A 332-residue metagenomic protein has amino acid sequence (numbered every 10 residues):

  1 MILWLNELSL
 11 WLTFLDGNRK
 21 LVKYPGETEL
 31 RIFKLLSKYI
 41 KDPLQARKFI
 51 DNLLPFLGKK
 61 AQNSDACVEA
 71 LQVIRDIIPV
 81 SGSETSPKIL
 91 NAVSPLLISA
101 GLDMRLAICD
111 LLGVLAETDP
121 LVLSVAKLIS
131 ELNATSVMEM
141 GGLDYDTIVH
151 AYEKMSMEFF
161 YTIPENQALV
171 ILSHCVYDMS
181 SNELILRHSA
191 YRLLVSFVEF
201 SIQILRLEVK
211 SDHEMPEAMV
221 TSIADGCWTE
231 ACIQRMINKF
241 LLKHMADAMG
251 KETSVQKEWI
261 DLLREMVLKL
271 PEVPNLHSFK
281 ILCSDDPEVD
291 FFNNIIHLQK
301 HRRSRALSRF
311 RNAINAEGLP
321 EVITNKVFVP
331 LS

Functional and structural regions predicted by a protein language model:
M1, L21-K34, Q62-I74, D103-L111 (+5 more regions): HEAT-repeat alpha-solenoid elements in large eukaryotic scaffold proteins
I2-T13, Q45-G58, E84-L97, V122-E139 (+4 more regions): HEAT/HEAT-like alpha-solenoid repeats
W11, L35-P43, F56, K60 (+15 more regions): Residue-level signature of the C-terminal ends
D16-E27, I40, L44, P55-A66 (+8 more regions): Short coil/turn segments at helix-helix junctions and helix-capping linkers within large alpha-helical proteins
A107-G142, H150, E258-H297, R305: Phosphate/pyrophosphate-recognition segments in soluble nucleotide-handling domains
